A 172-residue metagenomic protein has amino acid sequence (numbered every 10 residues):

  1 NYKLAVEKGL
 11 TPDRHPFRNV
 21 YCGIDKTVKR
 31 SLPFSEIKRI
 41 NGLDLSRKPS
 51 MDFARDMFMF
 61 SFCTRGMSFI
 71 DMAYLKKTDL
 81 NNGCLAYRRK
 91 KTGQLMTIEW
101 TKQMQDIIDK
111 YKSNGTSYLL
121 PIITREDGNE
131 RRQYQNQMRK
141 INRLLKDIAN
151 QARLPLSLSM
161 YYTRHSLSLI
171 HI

Functional and structural regions predicted by a protein language model:
N1-H15, R65-M67: N-terminal DNA-binding recognition helix of tyrosine site-specific recombinases/integrases
L10, N19-V20, Y74-K110: Conserved tyrosine-mediated DNA breakage-rejoining catalytic core shared by Y-recombinases
G23-F53: Long, amphipathic, Lys/Arg-enriched alpha-helical "connector/arm" segment
T27, L45-P49, A86-E99, G128-Q137 (+1 more regions): Short, contiguous acidic/charged loop-to-helix segments that flank catalytic cores in large enzymes
E36-I37, T101-P155: Active-site/catalytic core of tyrosine-dependent DNA strand-transfer enzymes
R55-S68: Short pre-functional
D71-Y74, S157-S159, L167-S168: Active-site-proximal segment of tyrosine recombinases
I170-I172: Conserved small/polar residues in nucleotide/adenosyl-binding loops
